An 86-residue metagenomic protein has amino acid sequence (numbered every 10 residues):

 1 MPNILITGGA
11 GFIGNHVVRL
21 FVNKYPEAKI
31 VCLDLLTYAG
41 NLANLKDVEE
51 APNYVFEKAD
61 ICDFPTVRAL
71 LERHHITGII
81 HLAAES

Functional and structural regions predicted by a protein language model:
M1-S86: N-terminal Rossmann-like NAD(P)+-binding domain of SDR-like oxidoreductases, especially those catalyzing
